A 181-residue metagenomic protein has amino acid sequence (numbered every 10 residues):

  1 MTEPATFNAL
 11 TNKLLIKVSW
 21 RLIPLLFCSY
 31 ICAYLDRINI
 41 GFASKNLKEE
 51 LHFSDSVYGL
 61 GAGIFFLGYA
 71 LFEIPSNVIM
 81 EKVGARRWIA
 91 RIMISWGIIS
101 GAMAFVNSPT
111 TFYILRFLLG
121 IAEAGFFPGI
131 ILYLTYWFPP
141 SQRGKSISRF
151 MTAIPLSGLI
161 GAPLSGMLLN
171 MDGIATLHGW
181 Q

Functional and structural regions predicted by a protein language model:
R21, V57, Q142-R149, G179: Cytoplasmic loop-to-transmembrane helix junctions
R21-D55, G161: Extracytoplasmic
I38, F66-I74, A124, G158-L159: Residue-level signature of mid-helix packing/kink "hotspots" within the transmembrane helices of 12-pass Major
N46, N77-V78, M167: Membrane-interface helix termini in secondary transporters
H52, G84, F105-T111, A122 (+1 more regions): Helix-breaking motifs and short loop linkers at transmembrane-helix boundaries and internal kinks in secondary membrane
L71-T110: Conserved MFS/SLC helix-loop-helix module at the cytosolic interface between two early adjacent transmembrane helices
L115-T152: Cytoplasmic helix-loop-helix junction between adjacent transmembrane helices in 12-TM secondary transporters
F150-Q181: Helix-loop-helix hairpin linking two adjacent transmembrane segments in secondary transporters
